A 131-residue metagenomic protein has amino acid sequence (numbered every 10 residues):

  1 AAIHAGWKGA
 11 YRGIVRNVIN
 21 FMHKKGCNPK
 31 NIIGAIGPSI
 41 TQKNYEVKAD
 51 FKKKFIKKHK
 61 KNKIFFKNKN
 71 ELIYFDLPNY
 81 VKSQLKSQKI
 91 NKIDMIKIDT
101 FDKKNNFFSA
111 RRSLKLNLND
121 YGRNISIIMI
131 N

Functional and structural regions predicted by a protein language model:
A1-N131: Active-site microenvironment for binding and transforming phosphate-containing groups
